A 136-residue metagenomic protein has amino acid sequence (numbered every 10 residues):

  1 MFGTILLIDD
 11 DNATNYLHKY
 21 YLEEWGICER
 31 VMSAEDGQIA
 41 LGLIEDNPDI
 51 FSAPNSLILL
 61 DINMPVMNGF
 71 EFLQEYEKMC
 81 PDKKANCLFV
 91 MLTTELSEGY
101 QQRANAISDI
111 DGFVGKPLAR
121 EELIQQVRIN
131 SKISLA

Functional and structural regions predicted by a protein language model:
G3-A13, H18-L22: Conserved acidic segment of CheY-like receiver
S33-D46, G69: Helix N-cap/capping motif at the beta->alpha junctions
G42, F70-K83: Short amphipathic alpha-helix used as the core "switch/output" element in two-component signaling
L60-D61: Active-site residues of response regulator receiver
M64: Receiver (REC) domain active-site loop signature in two-component systems and cognate sites in sensor histidine kinases
E71, K84-V90, E95-G112: Alpha4 helix (beta4-alpha4-beta5 surface) of REC/receiver domains from two-component response regulators
G115-K116: A Lys-centered signature of the CheY-like receiver
R128-A136: The C-terminal output helix
